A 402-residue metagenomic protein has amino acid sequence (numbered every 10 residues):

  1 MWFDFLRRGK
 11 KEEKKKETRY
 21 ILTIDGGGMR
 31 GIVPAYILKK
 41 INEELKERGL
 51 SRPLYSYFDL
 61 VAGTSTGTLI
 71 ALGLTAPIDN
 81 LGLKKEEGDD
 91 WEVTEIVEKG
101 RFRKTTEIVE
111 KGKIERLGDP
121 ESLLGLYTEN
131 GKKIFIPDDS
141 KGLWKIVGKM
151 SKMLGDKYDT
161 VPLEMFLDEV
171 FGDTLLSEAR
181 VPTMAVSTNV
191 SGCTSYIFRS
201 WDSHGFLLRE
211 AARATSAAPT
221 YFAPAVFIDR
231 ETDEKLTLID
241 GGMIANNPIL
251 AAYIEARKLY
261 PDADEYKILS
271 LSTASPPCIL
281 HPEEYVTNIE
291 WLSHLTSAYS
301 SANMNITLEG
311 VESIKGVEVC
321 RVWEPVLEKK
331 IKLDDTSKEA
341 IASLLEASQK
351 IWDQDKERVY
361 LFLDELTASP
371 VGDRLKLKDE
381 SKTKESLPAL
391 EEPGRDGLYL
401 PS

Functional and structural regions predicted by a protein language model:
W2-S402: Conserved catalytic cores and adjacent C-terminal regulatory segments of lipid-metabolizing esterases/lipases
